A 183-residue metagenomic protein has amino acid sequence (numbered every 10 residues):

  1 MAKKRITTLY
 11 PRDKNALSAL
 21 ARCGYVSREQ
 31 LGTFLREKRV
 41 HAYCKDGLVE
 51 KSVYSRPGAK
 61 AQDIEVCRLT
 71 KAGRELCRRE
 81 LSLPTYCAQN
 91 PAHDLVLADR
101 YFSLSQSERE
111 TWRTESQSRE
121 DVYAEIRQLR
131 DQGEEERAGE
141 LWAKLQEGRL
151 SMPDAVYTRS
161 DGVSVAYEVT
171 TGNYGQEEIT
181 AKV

Functional and structural regions predicted by a protein language model:
M1-D94: Nuclease-adjacent, charged terminal/linker segments that flank catalytic cores
P57, S103, R109-V165, T171-G175: Active-site metal-binding core of divalent-cation-utilizing nuclease and nuclease-like domains
C77-R79, V165, E177: Short acidic, gly/pro-rich beta-turn/loop elements at beta-sheet edges and active-site/ligand-binding grooves
R78-D121: Amphipathic alpha-helical dimerization/coiled-coil segments that flank or bridge DNA-binding/regulatory modules
T85-C87, E168-T171: Short histidine-centered catalytic/ligand-binding loop motif
I179-V183: Short, intrinsically disordered, charge-balanced linker/junction segments flanking boundaries in proteins
